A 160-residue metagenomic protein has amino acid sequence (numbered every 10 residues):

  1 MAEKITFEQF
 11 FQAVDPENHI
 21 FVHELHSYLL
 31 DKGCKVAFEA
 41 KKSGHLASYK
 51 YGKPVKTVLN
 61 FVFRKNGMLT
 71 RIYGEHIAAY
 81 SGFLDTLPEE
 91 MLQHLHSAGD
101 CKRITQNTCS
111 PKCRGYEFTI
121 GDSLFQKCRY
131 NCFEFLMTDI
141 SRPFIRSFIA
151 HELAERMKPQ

Functional and structural regions predicted by a protein language model:
M1-V14: A short, surface-exposed helix-loop junction/capping segment
V14-F38, R142-M157: Amphipathic alpha-helical segments
K41-N131, F135, I140-P143, S147-Q160: Short, conserved beta-strand/beta-arch hydrophobic-aromatic motifs that form part of recognition grooves or interface
